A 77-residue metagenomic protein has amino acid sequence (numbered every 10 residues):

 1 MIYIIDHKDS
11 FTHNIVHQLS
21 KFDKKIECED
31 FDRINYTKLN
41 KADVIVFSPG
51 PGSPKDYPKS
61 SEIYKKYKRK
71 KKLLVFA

Functional and structural regions predicted by a protein language model:
M1-K71, F76: N-terminal beta1-alpha1 cap of cysteine-dependent amidohydrolase-like domains
